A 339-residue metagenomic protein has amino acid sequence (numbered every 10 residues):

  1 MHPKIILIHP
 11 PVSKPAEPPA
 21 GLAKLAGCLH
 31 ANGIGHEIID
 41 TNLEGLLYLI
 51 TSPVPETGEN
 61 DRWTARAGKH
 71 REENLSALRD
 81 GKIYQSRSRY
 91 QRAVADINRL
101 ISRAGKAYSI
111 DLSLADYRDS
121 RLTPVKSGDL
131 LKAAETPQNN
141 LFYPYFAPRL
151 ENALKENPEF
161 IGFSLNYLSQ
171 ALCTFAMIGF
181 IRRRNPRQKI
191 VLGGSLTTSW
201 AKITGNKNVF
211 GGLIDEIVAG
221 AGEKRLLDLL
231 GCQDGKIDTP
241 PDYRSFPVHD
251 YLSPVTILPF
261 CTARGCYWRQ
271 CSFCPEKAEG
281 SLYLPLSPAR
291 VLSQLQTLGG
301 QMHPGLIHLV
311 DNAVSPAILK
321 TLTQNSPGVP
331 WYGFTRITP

Functional and structural regions predicted by a protein language model:
K4, V12-E56, S113-P241: Glycine-rich beta-alpha loop elements in corrinoid/cobalamin-binding modules across cobalamin-dependent enzymes
I5-V12, R187, S199, L292-P339: Conserved SAM/AdoMet-binding glycine-rich loop
I8, I39, S164, V191-G193 (+3 more regions): A cross-family glycoside hydrolase active-site/sugar-binding cleft signature
S13-A16, G45-L46, S169-L172, T198-W200 (+6 more regions): Flexible loop/turn segments at secondary-structure boundaries
L29, C266, V291, L309: Conserved, mostly hydrophobic/aromatic
T41-D111: Non-catalytic, alpha-helical, charged scaffold/linker segments that couple or flank catalytic or architectural cores
L252-A289: Canonical Radical SAM [4Fe-4S] cluster-binding loop centered on the CxxxCxxC motif and its immediate flanking residues
